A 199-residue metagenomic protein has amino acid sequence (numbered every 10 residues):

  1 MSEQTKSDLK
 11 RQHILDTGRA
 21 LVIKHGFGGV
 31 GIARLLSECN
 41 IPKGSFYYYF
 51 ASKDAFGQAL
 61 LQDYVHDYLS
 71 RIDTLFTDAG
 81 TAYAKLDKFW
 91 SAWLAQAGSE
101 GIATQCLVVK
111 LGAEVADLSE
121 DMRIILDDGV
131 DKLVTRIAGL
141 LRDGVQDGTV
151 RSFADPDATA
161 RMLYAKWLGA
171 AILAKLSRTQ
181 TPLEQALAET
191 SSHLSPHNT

Functional and structural regions predicted by a protein language model:
M1-L9: N-terminal intrinsically disordered/low-complexity leader segments
K10-G18, L35, L60-Y64, Y68 (+1 more regions): Generic hydrophobic, amphipathic alpha-helix propensity
H13, A20-A55, A59: Helix-turn-helix
T17-G18, C39, G144, A160: Small-residue (primarily alanine) positions within well-ordered alpha-helices, especially packing/interaction faces
A59, D73-T104, P156-L163: Hydrophobic alpha-helical connector segments
D63, T74, D121-K132, G139: Short, solvent-exposed amphipathic helices
K85, E100-D121: Amphipathic alpha-helical segments used for helix-helix packing
K88-Q96, D131-D143, D147, D157 (+3 more regions): C-terminal peripheral helix-coil segments that are non-catalytic and often amphipathic
